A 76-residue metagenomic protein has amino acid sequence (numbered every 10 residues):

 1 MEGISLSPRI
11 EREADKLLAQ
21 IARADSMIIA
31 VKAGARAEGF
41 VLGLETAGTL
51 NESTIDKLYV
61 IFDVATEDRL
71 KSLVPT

Functional and structural regions predicted by a protein language model:
M1-V31: N-terminal acidic leader/helix
R9, E13-K16, T54-K57, R69: Exposed alpha-helical structural elements
E13-K16, F40, I61, L73: General helical structural elements
K32-D68: Short, charge-rich amphipathic interface segments used for partner binding and complex assembly
E67-T76: Short, charged, intrinsically disordered terminal tails
